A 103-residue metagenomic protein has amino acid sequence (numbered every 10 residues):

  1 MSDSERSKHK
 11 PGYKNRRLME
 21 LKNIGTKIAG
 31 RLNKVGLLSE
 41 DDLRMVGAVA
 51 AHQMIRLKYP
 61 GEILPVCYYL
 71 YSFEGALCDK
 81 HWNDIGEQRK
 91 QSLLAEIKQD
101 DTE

Functional and structural regions predicted by a protein language model:
S2-K10, L94-Q99: Nucleic-acid-contacting surfaces of polymerase cores and analogous helical-repeat interfaces
S4-K22: Sterile Alpha Motif
K8-G12, H52-K80: Alpha-helical interaction/regulatory segments in DNA maintenance proteins
K27-G36, A50: Catalytic DNA-binding helix-loop module of base-excision-repair DNA glycosylases/AP lyases
V46-G47: A general structural motif at alpha-helix termini
E74-E103: C-terminal structural segments of small proteins and small subunits
